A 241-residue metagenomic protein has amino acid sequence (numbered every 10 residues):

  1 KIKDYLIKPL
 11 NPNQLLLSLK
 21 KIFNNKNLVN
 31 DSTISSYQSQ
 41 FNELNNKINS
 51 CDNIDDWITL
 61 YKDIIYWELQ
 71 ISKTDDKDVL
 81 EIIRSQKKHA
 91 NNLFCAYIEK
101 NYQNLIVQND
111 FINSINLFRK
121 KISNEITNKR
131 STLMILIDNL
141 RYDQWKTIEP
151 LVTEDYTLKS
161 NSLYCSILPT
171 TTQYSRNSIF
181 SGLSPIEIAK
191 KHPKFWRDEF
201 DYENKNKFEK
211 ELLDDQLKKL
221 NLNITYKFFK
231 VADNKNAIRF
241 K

Functional and structural regions predicted by a protein language model:
K1-L6: As written
P9-L10, T147: Residues that line or immediately flank small-molecule/substrate-binding pockets and catalytic motifs
L10-L19: C-terminal output helix
L19-S32: The C-terminal output helix
V29-Q103, V107-D110, P150-E154, C165-K241: His/Asp/Glu-rich, glycine-adjacent segments that coordinate divalent cations and/or stabilize oxyanion chemistry on
I115-S131: A short acidic-Thr-Gly-centered motif at the start of a beta-strand
K129-I148, I179, K241: Beta-strand elements within well-structured catalytic alpha/beta cores of enzymes that handle phosphate/sulfate esters
K129-S131, E154-K159: Charged boundary/loop elements
